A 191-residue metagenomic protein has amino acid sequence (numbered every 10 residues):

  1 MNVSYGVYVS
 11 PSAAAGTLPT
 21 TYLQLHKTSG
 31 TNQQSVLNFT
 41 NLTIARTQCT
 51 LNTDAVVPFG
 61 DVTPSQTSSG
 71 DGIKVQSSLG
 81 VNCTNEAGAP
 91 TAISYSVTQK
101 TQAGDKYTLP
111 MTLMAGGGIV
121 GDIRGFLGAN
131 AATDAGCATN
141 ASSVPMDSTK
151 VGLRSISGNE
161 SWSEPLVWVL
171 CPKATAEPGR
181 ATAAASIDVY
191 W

Functional and structural regions predicted by a protein language model:
M1-Q48, P64-S65: N-terminal export/ancillary region detector
N2-P11, W162-A174: Short edge beta-strand/strand-turn motifs with a hydrophobic/aromatic core and a Ser/Thr and/or Pro "cap." The feature
A13-Y22, D71-S78, S161-E164, T175-A184: Short, solvent-exposed loop/turn segments enriched in Ser/Thr/Gly
N41, A184-Y190: Short, low-complexity, Pro/Ser/Thr/Gly-rich segments in the mature regions of secreted, periplasmic
Q48-P58: Proline-enriched interdomain boundary motifs that mark the N-terminal boundary and often initiate the first structured
V56-G70: Beta-sheet-dominated interaction scaffolds and their linkers
S68, M114, L153-S161: Short proline/glycine- and polar residue-rich coil/turn motifs
S69-A141: Surface-exposed interaction patch
